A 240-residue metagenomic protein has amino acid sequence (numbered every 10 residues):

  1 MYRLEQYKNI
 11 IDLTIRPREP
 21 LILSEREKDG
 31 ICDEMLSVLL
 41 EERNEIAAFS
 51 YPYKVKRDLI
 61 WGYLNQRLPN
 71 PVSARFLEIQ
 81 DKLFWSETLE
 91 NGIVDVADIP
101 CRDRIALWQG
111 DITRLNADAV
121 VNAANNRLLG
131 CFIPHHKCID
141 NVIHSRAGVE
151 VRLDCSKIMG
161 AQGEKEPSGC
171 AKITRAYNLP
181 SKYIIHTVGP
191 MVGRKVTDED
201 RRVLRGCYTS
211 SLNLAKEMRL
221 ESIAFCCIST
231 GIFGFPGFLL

Functional and structural regions predicted by a protein language model:
M1-L240: Macrodomain-like recognition of ADP-ribose-binding/processing modules
